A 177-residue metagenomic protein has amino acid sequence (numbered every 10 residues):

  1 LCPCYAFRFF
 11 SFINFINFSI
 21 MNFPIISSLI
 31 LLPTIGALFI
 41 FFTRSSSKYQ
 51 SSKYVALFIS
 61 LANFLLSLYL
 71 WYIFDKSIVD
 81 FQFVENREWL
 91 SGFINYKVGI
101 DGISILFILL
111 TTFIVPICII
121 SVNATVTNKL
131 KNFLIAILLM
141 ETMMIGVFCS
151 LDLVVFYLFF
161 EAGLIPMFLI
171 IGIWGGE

Functional and structural regions predicted by a protein language model:
C2-C4: Cysteine-centered motifs
S11-N14, F41, W174: Juxtamembrane/membrane-water interface recognition
N17-I25, F39-I135: Transmembrane helix-loop-helix hairpins at membrane boundaries of multipass inner-membrane proteins
M21-F42, S150-M167: Alpha-helical transmembrane segments and their immediate interhelical/interface regions in integral membrane proteins
I30-P33, A56-I59, T111, I137 (+1 more regions): Residue-level recognition of transmembrane alpha-helices in multi-pass small-molecule transporters/permeases
I35-A37, V115, L139-M144: Hydrophobic, membrane-inserted alpha-helices
S47-Y49, L139, M143-E177: Alpha-helical multi-pass transmembrane bundles of energy-transducing inner-membrane proteins
